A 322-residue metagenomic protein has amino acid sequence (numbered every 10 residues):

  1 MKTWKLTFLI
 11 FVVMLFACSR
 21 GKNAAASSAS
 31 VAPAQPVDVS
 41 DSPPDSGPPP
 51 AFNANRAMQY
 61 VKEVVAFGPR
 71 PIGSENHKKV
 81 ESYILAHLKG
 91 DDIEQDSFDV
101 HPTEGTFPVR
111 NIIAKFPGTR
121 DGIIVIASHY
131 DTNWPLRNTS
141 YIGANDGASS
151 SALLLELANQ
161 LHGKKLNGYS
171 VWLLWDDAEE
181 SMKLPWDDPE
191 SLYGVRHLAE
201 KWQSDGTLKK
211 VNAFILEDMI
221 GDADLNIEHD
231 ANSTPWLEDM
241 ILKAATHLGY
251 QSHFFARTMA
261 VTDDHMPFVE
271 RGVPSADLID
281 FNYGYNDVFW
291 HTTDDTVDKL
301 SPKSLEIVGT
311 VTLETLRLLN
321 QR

Functional and structural regions predicted by a protein language model:
M1-F8: Bacterial N-terminal signal peptides that target proteins for export
L15-A17: C-terminal motif of bacterial Sec signal peptides marking the signal peptidase cleavage site
S19-K22: Bacterial signal peptide processing site
A34-E81, Y285-K299: N-terminal capping segment at the start of a domain
A51, N76, D99-H101, T106 (+2 more regions): Active-site-adjacent substrate-binding region of metalloamidase/peptidase-like peptide-processing proteins
Q59-T119: A non-catalytic alpha/beta surface segment that caps or lines the substrate-entry region of metallo-dependent hydrolase
I113, I123-A127, W172-W175, N212-D218 (+2 more regions): Structural recognition of the beta-strand scaffold that forms the well-ordered cores of secreted hydrolase catalytic
Y141-M240, S252, R257-A260, H265: Acidic/histidine-rich catalytic neighborhood of metal-dependent amide-processing enzymes
